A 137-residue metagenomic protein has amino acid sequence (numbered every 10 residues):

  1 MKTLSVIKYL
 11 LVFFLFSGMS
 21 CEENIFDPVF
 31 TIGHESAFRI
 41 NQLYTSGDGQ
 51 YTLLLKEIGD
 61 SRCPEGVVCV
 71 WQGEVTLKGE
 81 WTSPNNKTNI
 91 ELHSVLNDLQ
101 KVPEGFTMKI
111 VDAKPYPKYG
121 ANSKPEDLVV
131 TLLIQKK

Functional and structural regions predicted by a protein language model:
M1-Y9: Bacterial N-terminal signal peptides that target proteins for export
Y9-G18: Bacterial N-terminal signal peptides
S17-S36: Bacterial Sec-dependent N-terminal signal peptides
E35-L43, N97: Glycine-centered loop/turn motifs
Q42, G47, T52-K56, S61 (+4 more regions): Cysteine-centric segments in proteins
T52-D98: Mature extracytoplasmic domains of secretory-pathway proteins
S94-K114: Short Fe-S-cluster ligation motifs
A113-K137: C-terminal partner/receptor-binding element of secreted or periplasmic proteins
